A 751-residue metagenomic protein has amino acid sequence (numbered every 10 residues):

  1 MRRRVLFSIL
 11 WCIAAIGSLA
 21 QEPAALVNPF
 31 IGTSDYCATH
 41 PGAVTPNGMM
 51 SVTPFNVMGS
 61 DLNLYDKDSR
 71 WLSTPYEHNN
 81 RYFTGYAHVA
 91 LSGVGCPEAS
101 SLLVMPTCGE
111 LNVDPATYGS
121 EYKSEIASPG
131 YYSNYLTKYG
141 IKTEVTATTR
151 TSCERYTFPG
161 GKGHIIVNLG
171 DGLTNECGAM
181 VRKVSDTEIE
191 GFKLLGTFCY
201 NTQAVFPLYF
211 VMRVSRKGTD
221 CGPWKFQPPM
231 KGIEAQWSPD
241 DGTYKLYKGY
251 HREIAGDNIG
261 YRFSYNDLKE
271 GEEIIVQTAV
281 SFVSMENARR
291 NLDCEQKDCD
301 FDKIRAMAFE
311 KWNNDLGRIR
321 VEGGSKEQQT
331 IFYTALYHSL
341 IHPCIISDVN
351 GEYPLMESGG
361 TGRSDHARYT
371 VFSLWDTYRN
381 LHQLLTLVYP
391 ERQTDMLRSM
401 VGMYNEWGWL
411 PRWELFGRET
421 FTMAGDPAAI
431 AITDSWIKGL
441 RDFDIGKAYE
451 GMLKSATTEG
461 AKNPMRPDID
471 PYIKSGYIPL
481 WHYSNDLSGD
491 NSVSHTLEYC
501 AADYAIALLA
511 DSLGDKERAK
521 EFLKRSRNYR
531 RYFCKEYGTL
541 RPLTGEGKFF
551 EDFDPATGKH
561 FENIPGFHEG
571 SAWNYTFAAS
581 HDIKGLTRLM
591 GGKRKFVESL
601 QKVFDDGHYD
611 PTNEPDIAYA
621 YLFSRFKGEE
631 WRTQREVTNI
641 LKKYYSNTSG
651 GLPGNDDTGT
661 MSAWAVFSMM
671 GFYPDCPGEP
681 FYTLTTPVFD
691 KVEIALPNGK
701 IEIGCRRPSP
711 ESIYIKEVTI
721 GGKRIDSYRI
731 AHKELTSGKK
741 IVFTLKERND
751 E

Functional and structural regions predicted by a protein language model:
M1-Q21: Bacterial Sec-dependent N-terminal signal peptides
Q21-H382, T386-I430, W436-L497, A510-R531 (+9 more regions): Accessory carbohydrate-recognition regions in carbohydrate-active enzymes
E498-A502: Hydrophobic, small-residue-rich alpha-helical packing segments that form membrane-like cores
Y714: Extracellular attachment/recognition segments
